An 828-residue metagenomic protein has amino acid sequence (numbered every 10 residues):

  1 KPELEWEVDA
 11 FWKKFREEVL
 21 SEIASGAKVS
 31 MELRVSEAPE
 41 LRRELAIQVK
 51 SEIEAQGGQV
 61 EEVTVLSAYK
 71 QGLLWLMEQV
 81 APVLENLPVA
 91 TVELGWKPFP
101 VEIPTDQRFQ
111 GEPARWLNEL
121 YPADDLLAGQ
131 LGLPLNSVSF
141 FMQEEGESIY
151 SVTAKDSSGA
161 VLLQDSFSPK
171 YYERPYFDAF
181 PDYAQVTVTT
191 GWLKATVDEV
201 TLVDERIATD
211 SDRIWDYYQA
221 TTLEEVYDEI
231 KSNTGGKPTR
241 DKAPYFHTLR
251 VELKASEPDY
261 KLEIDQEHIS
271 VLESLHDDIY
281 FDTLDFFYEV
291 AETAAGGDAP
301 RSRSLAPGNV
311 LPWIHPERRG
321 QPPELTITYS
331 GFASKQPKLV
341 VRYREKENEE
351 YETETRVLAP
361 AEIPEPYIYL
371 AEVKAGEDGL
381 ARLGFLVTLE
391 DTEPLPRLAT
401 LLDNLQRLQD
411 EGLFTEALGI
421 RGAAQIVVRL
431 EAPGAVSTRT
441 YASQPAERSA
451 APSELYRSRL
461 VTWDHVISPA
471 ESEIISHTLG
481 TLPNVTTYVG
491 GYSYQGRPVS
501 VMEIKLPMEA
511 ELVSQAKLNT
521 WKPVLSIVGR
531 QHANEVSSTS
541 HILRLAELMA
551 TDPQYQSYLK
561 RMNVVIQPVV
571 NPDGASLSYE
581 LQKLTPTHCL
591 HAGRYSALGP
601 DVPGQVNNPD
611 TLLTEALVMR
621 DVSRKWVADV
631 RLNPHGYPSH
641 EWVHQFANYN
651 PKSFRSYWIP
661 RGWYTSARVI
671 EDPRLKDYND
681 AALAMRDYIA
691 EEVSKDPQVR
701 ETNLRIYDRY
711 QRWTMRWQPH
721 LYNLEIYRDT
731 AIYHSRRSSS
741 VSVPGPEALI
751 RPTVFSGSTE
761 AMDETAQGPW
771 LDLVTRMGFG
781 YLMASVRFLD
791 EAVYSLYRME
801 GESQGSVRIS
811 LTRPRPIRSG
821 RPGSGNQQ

Functional and structural regions predicted by a protein language model:
K1-V461, V618-A628, H640-Q828: C-terminal accessory segments enriched in acidic
S458-I527: Soluble metallo-hydrolase cores and metallopeptidase-like ectodomains found primarily in the secretory/periplasmic
I475-T481, S557-Y558, A592-Y595, A748-R751: Short, conserved catalytic or adaptor-binding loops enriched in Gly and charged residues
T487-G490, L512-Q515, Y555, V618-D621 (+1 more regions): Generic recognition of flexible, low-complexity loop/linker segments
V513-T520, H591-Y595, P746-T753: Short glycine/proline-enriched loop/turn "hinge" motifs that connect secondary-structure elements and lie
N519-V524, V536-D680: Active-site/substrate-binding loop(s) of hydrolase catalytic cores
A533: Short active-site segment of divalent metal-dependent hydrolases/proteases that encodes the spacing between
